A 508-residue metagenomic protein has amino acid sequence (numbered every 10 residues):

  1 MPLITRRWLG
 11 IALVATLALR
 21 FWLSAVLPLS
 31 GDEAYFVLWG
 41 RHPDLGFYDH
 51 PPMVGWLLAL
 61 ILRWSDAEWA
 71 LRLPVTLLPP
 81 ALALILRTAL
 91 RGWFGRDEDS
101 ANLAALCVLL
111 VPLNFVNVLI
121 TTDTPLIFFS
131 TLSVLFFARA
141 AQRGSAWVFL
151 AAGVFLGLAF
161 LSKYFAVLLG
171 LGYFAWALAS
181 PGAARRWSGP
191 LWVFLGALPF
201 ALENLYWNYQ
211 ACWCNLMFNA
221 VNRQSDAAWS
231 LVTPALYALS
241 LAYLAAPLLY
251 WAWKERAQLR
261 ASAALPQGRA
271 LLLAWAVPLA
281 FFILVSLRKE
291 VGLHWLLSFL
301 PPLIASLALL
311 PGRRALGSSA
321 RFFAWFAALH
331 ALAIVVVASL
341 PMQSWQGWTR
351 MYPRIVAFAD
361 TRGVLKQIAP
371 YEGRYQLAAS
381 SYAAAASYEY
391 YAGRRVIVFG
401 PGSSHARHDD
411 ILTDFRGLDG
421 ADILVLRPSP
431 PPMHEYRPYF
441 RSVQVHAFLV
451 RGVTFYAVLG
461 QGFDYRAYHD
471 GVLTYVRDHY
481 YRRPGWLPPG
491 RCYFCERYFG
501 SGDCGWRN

Functional and structural regions predicted by a protein language model:
L13, A101-V111, L156, F160 (+1 more regions): Short helix- or helix-capping micro-motifs that position conserved polar/aromatic residues at function-defining sites
S30, F115-L126: Short acidic/glycine- and proline-prone juxtamembrane loop motifs at membrane-interface regions of multi-pass membrane
H42, F136, W147-K163, F174 (+2 more regions): Membrane-interface alpha helices of multi-pass inner-membrane proteins
P43, K289-F323: Hydrophobic/aromatic-rich transmembrane helices and adjacent perimembrane loops
L73-G95, L132: Transmembrane-helix motifs of polytopic, lipid-linked glycan transferases
R91-E98, S133-F149: Membrane-interface transmembrane helices that cradle and orient dolichyl/undecaprenyl
L158, G170-L265, P278-I283: Transmembrane-lumen/periplasm boundary regions of multi-pass, lipid-linked membrane glycan transferases
L293, G317-G373, Y382-I397, P401-D410 (+1 more regions): Membrane-proximal, lumen/periplasm-facing interface regions of secretory-pathway glyco- and lipid-modifying enzymes
